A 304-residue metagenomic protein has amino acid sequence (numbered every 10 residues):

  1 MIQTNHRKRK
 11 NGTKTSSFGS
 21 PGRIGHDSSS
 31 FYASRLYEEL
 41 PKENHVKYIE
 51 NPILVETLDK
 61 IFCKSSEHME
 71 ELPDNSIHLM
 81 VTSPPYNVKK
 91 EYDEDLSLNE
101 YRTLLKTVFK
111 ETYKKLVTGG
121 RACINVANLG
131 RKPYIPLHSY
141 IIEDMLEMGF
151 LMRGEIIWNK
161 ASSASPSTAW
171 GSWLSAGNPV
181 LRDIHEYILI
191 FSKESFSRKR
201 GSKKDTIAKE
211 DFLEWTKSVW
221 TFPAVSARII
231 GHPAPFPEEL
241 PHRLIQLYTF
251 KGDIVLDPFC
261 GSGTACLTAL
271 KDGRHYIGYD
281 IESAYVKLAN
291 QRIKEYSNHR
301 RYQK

Functional and structural regions predicted by a protein language model:
M1-L288, N298: Core catalytic lobe of class I
Q291-K304: PRPP-dependent phosphoribosyltransferase catalytic core
